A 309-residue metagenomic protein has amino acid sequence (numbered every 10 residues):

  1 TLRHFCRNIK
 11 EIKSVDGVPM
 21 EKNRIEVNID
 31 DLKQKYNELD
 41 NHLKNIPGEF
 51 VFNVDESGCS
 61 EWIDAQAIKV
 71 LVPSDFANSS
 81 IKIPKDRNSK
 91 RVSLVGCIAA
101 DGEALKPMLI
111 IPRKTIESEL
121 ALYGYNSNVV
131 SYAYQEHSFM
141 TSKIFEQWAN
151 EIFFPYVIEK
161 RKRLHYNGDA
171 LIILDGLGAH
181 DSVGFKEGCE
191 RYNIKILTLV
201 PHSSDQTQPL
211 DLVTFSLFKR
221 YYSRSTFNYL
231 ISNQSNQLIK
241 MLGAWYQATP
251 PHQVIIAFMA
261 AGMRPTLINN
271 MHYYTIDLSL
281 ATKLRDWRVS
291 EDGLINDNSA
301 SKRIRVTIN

Functional and structural regions predicted by a protein language model:
T1-I295: Phosphate-facing sequence motifs and polybasic nucleic-acid/acidic-lipid-binding regions
A300-I304: Trafficking entry modules
R305-N309: Intrinsically disordered, low-complexity Ser/Pro/Thr-rich segments that encode short linear phospho-regulatory motifs
